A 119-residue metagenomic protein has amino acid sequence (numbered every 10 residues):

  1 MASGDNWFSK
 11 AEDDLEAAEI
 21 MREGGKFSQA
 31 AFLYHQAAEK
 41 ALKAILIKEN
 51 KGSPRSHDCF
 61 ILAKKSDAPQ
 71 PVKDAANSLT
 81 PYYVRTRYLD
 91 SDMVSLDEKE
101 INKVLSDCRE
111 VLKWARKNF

Functional and structural regions predicted by a protein language model:
M1-F119: Terminal alpha-helical segments
